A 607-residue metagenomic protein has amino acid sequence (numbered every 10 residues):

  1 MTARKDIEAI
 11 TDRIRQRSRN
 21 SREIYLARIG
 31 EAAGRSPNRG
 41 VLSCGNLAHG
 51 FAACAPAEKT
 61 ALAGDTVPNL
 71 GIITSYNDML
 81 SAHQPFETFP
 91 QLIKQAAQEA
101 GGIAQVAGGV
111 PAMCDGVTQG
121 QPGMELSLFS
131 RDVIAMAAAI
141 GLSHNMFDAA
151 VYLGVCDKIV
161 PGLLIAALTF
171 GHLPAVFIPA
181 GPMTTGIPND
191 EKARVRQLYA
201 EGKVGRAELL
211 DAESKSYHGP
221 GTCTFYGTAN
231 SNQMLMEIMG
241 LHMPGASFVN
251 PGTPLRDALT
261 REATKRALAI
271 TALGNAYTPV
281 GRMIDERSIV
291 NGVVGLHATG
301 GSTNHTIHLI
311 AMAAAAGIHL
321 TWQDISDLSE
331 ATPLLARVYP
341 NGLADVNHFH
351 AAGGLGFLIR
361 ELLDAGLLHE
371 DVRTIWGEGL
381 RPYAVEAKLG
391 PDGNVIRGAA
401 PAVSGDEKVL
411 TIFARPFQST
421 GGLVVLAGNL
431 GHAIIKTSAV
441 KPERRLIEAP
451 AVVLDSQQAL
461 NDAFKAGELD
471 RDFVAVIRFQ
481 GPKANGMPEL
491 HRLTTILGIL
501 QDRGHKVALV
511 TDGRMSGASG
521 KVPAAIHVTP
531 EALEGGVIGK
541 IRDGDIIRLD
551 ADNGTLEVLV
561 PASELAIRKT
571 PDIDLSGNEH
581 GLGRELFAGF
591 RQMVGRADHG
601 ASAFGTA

Functional and structural regions predicted by a protein language model:
M1-D78, A82, Q91-G108, Q121-G123 (+5 more regions): Catalytic or ion-coupling anion/metal-binding cores of large enzyme and transporter domains
T88: Acidic/charged coordination and interface sites in well-structured regions
A107-N145: N-terminal small/polar loop signature for handling phosphorylated ligands or for N-terminal nucleophile
R131-A138, S143-A150, N461-D472, V476: Contiguous domain-boundary segments centered on the initiation and propagation of an alpha-helix
G141-L163, V176-I178: A short, small-residue-rich loop immediately preceding and capping a beta-strand
